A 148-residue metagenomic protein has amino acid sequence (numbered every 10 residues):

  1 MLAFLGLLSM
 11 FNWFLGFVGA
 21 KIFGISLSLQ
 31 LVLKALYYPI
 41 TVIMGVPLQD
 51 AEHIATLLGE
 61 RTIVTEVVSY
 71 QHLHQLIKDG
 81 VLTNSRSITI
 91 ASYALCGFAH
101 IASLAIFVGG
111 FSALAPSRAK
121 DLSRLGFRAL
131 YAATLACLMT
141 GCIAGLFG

Functional and structural regions predicted by a protein language model:
M1-D79: Transmembrane helical segments that form the transport core of multi-pass membrane transport proteins
R61-G148: C-terminal transmembrane helix pair
